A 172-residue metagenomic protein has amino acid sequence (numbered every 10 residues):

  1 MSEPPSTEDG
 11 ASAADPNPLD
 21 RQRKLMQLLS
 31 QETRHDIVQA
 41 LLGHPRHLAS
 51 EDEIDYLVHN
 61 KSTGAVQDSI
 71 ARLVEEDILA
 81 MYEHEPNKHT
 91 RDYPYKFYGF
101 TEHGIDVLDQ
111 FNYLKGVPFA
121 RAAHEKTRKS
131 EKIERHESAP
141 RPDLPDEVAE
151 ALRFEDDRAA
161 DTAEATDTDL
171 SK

Functional and structural regions predicted by a protein language model:
P5, D9-V38: Short alpha-helical segments that sit at the start of domains
Q27-T33, H84-Q110: Short, cationic-aromatic polyanion-contact patches
H35, T63-G64: Key DNA-contact positions within bacterial/archaeal DNA-binding proteins
R46-L57: Short acidic, hydrophobic short linear motifs in intrinsically disordered regions
L48, L79-M81, G99: Short beta-strand(s) of the beta-wing in winged-helix/HTH DNA-binding folds
Q67-A71, H89: Short, hydrophobic-biased segments on the C-terminal half of alpha helices that form "recognition helices"
V74-N87: A short, conserved structural fragment
H103-K172: Amphipathic alpha-helical dimerization/coiled-coil segments that flank or bridge DNA-binding/regulatory modules
